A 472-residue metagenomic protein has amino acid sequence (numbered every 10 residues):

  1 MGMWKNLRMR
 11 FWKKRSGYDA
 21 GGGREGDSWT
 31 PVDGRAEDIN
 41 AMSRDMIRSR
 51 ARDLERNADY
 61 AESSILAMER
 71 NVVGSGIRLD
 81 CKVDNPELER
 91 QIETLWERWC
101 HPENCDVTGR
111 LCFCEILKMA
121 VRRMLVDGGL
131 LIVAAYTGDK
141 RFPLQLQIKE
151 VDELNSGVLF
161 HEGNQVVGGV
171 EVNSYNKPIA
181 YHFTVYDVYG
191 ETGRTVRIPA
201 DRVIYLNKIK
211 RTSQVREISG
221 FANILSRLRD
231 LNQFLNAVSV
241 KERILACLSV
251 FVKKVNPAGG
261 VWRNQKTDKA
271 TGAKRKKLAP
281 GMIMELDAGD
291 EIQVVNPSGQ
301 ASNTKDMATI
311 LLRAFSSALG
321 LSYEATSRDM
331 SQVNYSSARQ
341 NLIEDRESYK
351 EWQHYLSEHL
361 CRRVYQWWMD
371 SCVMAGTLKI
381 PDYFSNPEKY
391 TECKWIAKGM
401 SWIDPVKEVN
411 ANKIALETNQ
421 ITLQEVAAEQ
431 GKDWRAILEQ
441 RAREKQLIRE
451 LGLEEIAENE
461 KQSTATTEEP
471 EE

Functional and structural regions predicted by a protein language model:
M1-C81, P470-E472: N-terminal-proximal low-complexity accessory segments that begin disordered and transition into the first
G2-W12, R339-Q340, Y355-E472: C-terminal anchoring/interaction modules
R50-D80, E87, I116-L125, F221-K241 (+2 more regions): Short, Φ-rich (hydrophobic/aromatic) sequence segments
E62-R211, A415: Structured, mid-chain assembly/scaffold modules that mediate subunit interfaces within large macromolecular complexes
W99, L228, V238, A318-L319 (+4 more regions): Generic structural signal for hydrophobic core residues of well-folded globular domains
T108-A134, Q300-I403, E471-E472: C-terminal amphipathic alpha-helical
L111, A134-Y136, K241-V250, T326-M330 (+3 more regions): Short coil/turn segments at secondary-structure boundaries
L206-N341, Y383-F384, T467: Extended, charged amphipathic alpha-helical segments
